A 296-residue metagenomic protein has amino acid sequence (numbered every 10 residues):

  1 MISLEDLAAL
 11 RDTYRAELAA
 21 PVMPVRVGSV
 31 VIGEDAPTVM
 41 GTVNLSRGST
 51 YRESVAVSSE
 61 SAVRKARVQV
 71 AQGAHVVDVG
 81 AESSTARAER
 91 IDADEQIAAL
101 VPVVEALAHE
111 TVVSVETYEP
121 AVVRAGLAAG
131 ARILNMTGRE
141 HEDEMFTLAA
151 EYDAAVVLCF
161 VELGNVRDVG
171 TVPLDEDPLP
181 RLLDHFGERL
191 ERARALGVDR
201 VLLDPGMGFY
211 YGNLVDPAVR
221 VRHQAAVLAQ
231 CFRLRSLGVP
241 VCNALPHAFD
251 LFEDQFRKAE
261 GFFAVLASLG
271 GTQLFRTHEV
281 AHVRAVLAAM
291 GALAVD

Functional and structural regions predicted by a protein language model:
M1-S49, A288, A294-D296: N-terminal amphipathic alpha-helix/helix-capping segment at the start of soluble metabolic enzymes
V27, E34, S49-R64, A86-P102 (+4 more regions): Active-site-adjacent loop and "lid" segments of alpha/beta metabolic enzymes
T38-T42, H75-D78, V112-S114, R132-I133 (+4 more regions): Structural preference for beta-strand elements that scaffold enzyme active sites
V43, Q69, G73, E116 (+6 more regions): Conserved, mostly hydrophobic/aromatic
S58-S83: Active-site cofactor/substrate anionic-group-binding motifs, chiefly glycine- and Lys/Arg-rich phosphate-binding loops
S83-A88, L107: Short, charge-patterned binding micro-sites
T111-Y118, G138: Glycine/small-residue-rich loop that forms an oxyanion/phosphate-binding "nest" at active or ligand-binding sites
